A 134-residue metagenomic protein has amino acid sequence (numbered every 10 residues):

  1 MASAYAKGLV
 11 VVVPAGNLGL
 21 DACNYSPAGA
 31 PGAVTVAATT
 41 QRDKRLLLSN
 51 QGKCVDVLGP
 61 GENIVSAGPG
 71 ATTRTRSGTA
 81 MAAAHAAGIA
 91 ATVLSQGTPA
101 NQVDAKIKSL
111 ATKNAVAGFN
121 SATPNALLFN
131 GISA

Functional and structural regions predicted by a protein language model:
M1-P69, K108-A111: Catalytic-core segments of hydrolase enzymes
K7-L9, P31-T35, K44-L47, S95-A134: C-terminal subdomain of the subtilisin-like protease fold in secreted/lumenal serine endopeptidases
N17, R76, V93: Short, flexible active-site loop motifs that bind/organize anionic cofactors or intermediates
S26, N50, R74, G78-T79 (+2 more regions): Alpha-helix initiation/capping motif
R45-L46, P69-M81: Short pre-catalytic strand/loop immediately N-terminal to key active-site residues, enriched for Gly-Thr
D56, G88, T92, K106: Alpha-helical scaffold segments in soluble metabolic enzymes
M81-G97: Short, small-residue alpha-helix embedded
